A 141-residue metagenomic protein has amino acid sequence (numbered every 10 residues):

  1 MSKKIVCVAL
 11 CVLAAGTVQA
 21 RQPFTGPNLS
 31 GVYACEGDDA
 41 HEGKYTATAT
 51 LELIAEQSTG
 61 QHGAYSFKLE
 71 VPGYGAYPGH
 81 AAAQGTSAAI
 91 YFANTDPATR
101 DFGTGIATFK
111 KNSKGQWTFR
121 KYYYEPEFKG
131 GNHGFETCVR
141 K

Functional and structural regions predicted by a protein language model:
M1-C7: Bacterial N-terminal signal peptides that target proteins for export
C7-L10, G26: Generic N-terminal initiation segments characterized by hydrophobic and/or small/turn-forming residues
L10-V18: Hydrophobic h-region of N-terminal signal peptides that target proteins for export in Gram-negative bacteria
R21-K141: Central antiparallel beta-sheet cores of small beta-barrel/beta-sandwich binding domains
